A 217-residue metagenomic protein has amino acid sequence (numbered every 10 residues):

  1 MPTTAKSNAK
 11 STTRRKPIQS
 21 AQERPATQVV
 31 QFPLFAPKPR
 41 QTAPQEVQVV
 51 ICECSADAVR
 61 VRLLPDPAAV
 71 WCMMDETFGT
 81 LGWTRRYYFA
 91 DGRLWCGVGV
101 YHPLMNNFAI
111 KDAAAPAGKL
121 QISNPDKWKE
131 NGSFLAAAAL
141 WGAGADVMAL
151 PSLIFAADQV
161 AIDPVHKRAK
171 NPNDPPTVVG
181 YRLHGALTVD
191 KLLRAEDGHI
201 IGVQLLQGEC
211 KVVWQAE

Functional and structural regions predicted by a protein language model:
P2-R60: N-terminal, Lys/Arg- and Ser/Thr-rich interaction peptides
L63-D66: N-terminal helical submodule of small eukaryotic multi-pass membrane proteins
A68-E217: Positively charged, aromatic-enriched nucleic acid-contacting surfaces
